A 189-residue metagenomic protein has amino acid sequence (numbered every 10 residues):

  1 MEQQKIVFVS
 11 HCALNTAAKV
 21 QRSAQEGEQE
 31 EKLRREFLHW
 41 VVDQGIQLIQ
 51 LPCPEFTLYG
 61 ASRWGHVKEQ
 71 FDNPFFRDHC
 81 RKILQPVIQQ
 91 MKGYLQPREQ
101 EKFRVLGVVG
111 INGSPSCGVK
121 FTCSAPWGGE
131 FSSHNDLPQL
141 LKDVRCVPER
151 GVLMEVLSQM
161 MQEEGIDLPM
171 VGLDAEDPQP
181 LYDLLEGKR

Functional and structural regions predicted by a protein language model:
M1-Q3, K32-Q47, V87-L106: Short amphipathic alpha-helices and their capping/turn segments at secondary-structure boundaries
Q4, N15-E30, L141-V144: Residues lining hydrophobic/aromatic ligand-binding pockets adjacent to catalytic sites
I6, S10: N-terminal nucleotide-binding beta1-loop-alpha1 segment
C12, L106-P115, A175: Short, well-ordered beta-to-alpha junction loops that form the rim of enzyme active sites and present histidine/acidic
A17, L58-G60, S114-K120, S124 (+1 more regions): Short catalytic/ligand-binding loop motif for oxyanion handling, primarily in non-cytosolic enzymes, centered on
R22-Q25, T122-P126: Short, glycine/charged-enriched secondary-structure capping and boundary segments
Q25-D72: Short, surface-exposed acidic-centric catalytic microdomains
A61-E69, N73-Q100, G129-R189: Divalent-metal-activated hydrolytic enzyme cores
